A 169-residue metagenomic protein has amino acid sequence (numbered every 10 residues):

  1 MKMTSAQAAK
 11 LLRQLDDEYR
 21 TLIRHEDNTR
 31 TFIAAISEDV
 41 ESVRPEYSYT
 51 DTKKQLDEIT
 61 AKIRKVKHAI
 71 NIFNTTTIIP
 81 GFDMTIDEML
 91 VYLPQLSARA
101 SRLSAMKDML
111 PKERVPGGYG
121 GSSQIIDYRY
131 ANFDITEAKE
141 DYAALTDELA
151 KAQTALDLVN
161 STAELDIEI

Functional and structural regions predicted by a protein language model:
M1-I169: Structural preference for solvent-exposed beta-strand-turn elements and adjacent flexible terminal/loop segments within
